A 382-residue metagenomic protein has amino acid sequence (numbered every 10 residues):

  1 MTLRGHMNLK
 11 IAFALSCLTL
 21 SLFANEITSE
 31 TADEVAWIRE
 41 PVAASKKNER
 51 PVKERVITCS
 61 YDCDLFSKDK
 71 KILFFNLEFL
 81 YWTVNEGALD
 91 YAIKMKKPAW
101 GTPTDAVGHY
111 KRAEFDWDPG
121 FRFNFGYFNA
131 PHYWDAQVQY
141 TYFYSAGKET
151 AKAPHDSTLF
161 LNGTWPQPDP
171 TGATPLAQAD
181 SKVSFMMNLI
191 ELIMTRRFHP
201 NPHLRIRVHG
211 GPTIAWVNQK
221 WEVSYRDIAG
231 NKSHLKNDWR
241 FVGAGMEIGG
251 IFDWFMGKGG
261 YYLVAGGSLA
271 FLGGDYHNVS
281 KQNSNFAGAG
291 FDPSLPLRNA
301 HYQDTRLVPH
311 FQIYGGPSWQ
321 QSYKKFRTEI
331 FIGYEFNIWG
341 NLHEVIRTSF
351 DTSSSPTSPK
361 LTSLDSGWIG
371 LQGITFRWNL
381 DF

Functional and structural regions predicted by a protein language model:
M1-D64: Cleavable N-terminal export/targeting peptides
D62-L73, G87-A88, F128-D135, H199-I206 (+2 more regions): Short loop/turn motifs that connect adjacent beta-strands in outer-membrane beta-barrel proteins
I72, D118-R122, M187-E191, R205-R207 (+4 more regions): Transmembrane beta-barrel architecture of outer-membrane proteins
L77, F123-Y127, L192-R196, G210 (+5 more regions): Residues on the lipid-exposed face of transmembrane beta-strands in outer-membrane beta-barrel proteins
A88-K97, G101-D116, Y144-M187, W216-G243 (+3 more regions): Extracellular/periplasm-exposed beta-strand and loop segments of Gram-negative cell-envelope proteins, dominated by
Q137-T141, G163-E222, D238-G266, F271-G273: Gram-negative (and chloroplast) outer-membrane scaffold detector with strong preference for beta-barrel transmembrane
F241-A287, F291-E329, E335-G340: Extended serine/threonine-enriched, polar tracts that run as long, contiguous segments within proteins
W368-F382: Outer-membrane beta-barrel "beta-signal"
